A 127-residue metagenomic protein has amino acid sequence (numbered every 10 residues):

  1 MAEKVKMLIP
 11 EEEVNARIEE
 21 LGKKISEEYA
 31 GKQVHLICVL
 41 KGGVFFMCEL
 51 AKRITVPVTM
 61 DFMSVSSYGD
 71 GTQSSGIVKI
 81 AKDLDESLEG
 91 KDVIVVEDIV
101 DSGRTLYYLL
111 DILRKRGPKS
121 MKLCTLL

Functional and structural regions predicted by a protein language model:
M1-L127: PRPP-associated nucleotide enzymes
